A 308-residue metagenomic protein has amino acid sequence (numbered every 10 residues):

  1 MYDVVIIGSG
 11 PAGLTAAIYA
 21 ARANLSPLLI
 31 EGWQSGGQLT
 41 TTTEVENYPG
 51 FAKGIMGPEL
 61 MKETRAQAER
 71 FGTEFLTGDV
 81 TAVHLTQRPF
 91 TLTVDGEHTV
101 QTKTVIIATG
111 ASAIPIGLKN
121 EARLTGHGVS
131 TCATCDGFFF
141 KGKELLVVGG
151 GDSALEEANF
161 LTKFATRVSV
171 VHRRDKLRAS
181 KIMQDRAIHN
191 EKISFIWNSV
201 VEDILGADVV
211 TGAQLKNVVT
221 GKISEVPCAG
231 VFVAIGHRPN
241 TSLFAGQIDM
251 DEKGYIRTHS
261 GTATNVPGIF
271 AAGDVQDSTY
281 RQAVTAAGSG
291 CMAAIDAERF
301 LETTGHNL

Functional and structural regions predicted by a protein language model:
M1-D3, T77, K141-K143, N198 (+2 more regions): Phosphate-coordination loops involved in phosphoryl transfer and adenosine-cofactor binding
Y2-F71, K143, L155-K181, D251: Beta1-alpha1 glycine-rich phosphate/pyrophosphate-binding loop at the start of Rossmann-like nucleotide-binding domains
G8-G13, G110, G149-G151, G273: Conserved phosphate-binding and hydrolysis motifs of nucleotide-dependent enzymes
A68-V94, T99-Q101, T162-S260, R299-L308: A Rossmann-like FAD-binding core segment of flavoenzymes
F75-K141: Glycine/small-residue-rich loop that forms an oxyanion/phosphate-binding "nest" at active or ligand-binding sites
S112, G117, A122-F139, I235-Q282 (+2 more regions): FAD-site-proximal beta/loop scaffold in flavoenzymes
